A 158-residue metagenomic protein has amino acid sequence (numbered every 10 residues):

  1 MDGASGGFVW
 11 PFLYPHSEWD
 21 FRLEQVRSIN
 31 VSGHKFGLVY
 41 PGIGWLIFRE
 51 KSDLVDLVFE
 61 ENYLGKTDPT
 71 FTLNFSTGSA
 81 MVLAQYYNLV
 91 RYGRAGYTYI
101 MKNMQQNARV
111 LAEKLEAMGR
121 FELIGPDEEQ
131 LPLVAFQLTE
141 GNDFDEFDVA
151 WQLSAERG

Functional and structural regions predicted by a protein language model:
M1-L57: Conserved PLP-enzyme active-site core in the AAT-like
D2, I29, Q85, M104 (+1 more regions): Hydrophobic, well-ordered secondary-structure elements that form the walls of internal hydrophobic environments
S5-V9, L83-N88, P132: Contiguous, well-ordered alpha-helical segments that form the cores/surfaces of helical PPI scaffolds
W19-R22, L38-V39, G78, A108 (+1 more regions): Active-site-proximal structural scaffolding
R27-S28, W45, V82, E122 (+2 more regions): Beta-sheet entry/capping signal
V31, F48, Y87, F136-L138: Hydrophobic side chains in beta-strands
V39, F71-Y87: PLP-dependent aminotransferase class I/II
D53, V58-F75, L89-G158: Conserved C-terminal alpha-helix-loop-beta "cap" of PLP-dependent enzymes that closes/shapes the active-site mouth
